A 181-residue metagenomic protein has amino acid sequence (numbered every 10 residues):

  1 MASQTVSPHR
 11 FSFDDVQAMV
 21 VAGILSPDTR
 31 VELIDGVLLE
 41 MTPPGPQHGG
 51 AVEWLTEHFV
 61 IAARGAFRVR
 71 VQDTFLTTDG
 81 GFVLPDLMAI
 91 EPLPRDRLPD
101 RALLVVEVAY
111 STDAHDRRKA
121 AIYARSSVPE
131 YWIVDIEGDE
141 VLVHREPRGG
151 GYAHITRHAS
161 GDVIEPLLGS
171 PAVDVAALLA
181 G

Functional and structural regions predicted by a protein language model:
M1-G181: Gly/Pro/Ser/Thr-rich low-complexity, intrinsically disordered segments predominantly at protein N-termini
